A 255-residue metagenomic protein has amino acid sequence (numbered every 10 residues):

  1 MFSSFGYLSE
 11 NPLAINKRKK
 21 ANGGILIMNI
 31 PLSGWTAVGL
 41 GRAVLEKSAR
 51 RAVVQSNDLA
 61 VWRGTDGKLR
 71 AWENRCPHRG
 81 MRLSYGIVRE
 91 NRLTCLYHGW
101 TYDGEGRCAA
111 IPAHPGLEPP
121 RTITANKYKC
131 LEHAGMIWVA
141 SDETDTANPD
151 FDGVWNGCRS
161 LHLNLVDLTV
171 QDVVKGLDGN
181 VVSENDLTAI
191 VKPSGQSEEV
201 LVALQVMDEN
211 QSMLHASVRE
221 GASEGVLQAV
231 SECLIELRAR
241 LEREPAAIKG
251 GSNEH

Functional and structural regions predicted by a protein language model:
F2-K68, G104-H255: Rieske [2Fe-2S] iron-sulfur-binding subdomain
A71, E90, A125: Flanking scaffold residues of small Cys/His-coordinated metal-binding clusters
C76, C95: Short cysteine-rich clusters marking metal-coordination/redox-active sites
H78-M81, W100: Short Cys/His-rich local motifs and their 1-3 flanking residues in nucleic-acid-associated proteins and small
R82-Y85, G104: Short, non-ligating residues that shape and space the ligands of small metal-coordination modules and catalytic
E90-R92, H114: Short, glycine/charge-rich beta-strand/loop segments that flank catalytic centers and engage negatively charged groups
